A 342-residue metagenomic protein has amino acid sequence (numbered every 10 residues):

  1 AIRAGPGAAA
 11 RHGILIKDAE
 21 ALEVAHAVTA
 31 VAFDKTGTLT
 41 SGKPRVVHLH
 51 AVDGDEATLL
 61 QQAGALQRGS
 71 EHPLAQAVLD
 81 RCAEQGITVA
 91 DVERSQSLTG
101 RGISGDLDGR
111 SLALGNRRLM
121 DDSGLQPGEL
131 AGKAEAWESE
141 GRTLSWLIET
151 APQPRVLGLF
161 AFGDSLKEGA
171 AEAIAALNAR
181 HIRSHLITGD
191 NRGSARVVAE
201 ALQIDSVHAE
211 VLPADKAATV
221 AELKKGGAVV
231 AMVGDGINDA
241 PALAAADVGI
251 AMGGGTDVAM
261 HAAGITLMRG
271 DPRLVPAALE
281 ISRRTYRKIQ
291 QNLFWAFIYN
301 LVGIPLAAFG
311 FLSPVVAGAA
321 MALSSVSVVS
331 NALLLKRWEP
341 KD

Functional and structural regions predicted by a protein language model:
A1, E20-E23, G54, T58 (+7 more regions): Charged, alpha-helix-enriched surfaces in structured cytosolic catalytic cores of large nucleotide-utilizing machines
A1-K35, L177, A199-E200, H208-A209 (+2 more regions): Hydrophobic alpha-helical transmembrane segments
A1-L66, D91, L223-K224, A242 (+1 more regions): Conserved catalytic phosphorylation-site environment of P-type ATPases
A1-P6, R45-H48, Q76-R81, A244 (+4 more regions): Re-entrant/interfacial helical elements at transmembrane boundaries that shape and gate the permeation pathway
I16, H26-V28, G109, I148-Q291: Conserved ATP-binding TGD loop and adjacent catalytic N/P-domain core of P-type ATPases
L39, L74, A83-V197, L212: Signature of the cytosolic headpiece of P-type E1-E2 ATPases
Q61-G69, A77-Q85, L202: Stable alpha-helical structural segments in soluble proteins, enriched in small hydrophobic residues
S111-G115, A251-M252, V329: Short hydrophobic-aromatic micro-motifs
